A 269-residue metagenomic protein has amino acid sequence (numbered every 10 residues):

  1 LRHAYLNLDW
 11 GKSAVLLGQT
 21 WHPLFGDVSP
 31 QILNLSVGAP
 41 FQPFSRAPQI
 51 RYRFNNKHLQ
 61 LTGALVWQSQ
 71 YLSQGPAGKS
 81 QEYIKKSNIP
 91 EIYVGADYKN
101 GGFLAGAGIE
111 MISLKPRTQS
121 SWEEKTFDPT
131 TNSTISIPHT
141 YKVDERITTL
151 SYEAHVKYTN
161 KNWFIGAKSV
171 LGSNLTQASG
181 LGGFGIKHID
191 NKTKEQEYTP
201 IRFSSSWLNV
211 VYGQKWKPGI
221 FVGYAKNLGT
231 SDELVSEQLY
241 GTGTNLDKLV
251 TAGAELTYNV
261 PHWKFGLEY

Functional and structural regions predicted by a protein language model:
L1, A14, W21-D27, G78 (+4 more regions): A subset of solvent-exposed loop/turn segments in beta-rich extracellular surface proteins, enriched in glycine
L1-H3, S45-A47, I89-Y93, I147-S151 (+2 more regions): Transmembrane beta-barrel architecture of outer-membrane proteins
L1-L72, N88-I89, Y93-L104, Y158-L171: Outer membrane beta-barrel
Y5, G38-P40, R51, S80-I84 (+6 more regions): Outer-membrane beta-barrel proteins
V15-L17, L59-G63, V94, F103-A107 (+6 more regions): Transmembrane beta-strands of outer-membrane beta-barrel proteins
V28-S29, A64, L72-A77, Q81 (+2 more regions): A short secondary-structure junction signal
G102-L246: Detector for outer-membrane/organellar transmembrane beta-barrel domains, recognizing the amphipathic beta-strand
G229, E233-Y269: Short hairpin/turn module used for nucleic-acid contact or packing/dimerization
